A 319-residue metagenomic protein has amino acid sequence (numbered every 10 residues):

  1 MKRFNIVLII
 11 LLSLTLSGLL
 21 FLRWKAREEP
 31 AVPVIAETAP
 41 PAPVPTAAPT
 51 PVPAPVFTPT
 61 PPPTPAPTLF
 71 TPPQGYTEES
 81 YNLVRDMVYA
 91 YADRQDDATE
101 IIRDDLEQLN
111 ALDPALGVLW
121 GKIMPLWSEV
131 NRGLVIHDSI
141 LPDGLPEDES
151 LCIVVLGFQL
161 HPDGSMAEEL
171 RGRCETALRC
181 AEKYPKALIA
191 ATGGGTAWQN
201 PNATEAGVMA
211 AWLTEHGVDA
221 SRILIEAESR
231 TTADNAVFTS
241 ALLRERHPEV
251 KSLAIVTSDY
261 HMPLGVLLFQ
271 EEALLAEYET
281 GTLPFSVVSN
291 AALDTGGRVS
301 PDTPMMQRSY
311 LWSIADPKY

Functional and structural regions predicted by a protein language model:
M1-S13: N-terminal Sec-pathway targeting helices
V7-I9, L19, I35, F57 (+2 more regions): Extended hydrophobic/Leu-rich segments
L12-R23: Hydrophobic alpha-helical membrane-insertion segments, chiefly the h-region of N-terminal signal peptides
R23-A26, P33, P65-I314: A structural signal for short, hydrophobic/glycine-enriched beta-strand patches
R27-T68: Ser/Thr-rich, Proline-interspersed low-complexity disordered segments
K318-Y319: The feature marks non-catalytic terminal segments
